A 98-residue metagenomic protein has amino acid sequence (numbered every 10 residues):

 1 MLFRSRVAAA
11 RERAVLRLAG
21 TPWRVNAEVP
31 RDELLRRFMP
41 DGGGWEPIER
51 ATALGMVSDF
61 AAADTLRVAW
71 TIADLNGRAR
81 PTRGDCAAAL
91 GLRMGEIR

Functional and structural regions predicted by a protein language model:
M1-R98: Basic, amphipathic alpha-helical bundle interface domains used for macromolecular binding and assembly
